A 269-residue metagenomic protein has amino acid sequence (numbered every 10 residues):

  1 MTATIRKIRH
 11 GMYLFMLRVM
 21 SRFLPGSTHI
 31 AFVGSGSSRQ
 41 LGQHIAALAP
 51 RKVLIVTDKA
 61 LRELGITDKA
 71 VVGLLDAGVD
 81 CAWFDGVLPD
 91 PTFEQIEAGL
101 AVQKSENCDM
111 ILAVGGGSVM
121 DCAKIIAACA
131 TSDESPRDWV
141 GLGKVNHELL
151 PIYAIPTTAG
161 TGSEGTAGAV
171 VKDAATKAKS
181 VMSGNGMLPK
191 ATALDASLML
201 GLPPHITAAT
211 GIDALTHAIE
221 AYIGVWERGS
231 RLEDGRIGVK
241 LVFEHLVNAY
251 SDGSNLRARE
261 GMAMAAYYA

Functional and structural regions predicted by a protein language model:
M1-V79, W83: An N-terminal, well-structured beta->alpha segment
T4, I8, H29-V33, R62 (+8 more regions): Catalytic cores of large soluble enzymes that bind and process phosphate-bearing ligands
T4, S37-L41, I66, A70 (+9 more regions): General structural feature for long, well-ordered alpha-helical segments within catalytic domains of soluble enzymes
K52-D58, A82-D85, I111-V114, Y153 (+1 more regions): Short glycine-rich or small-residue beta-strand-to-loop segments that form or flank ligand, phosphate, metal/Fe-S
R62-E134, N248-R259: N-terminal small/polar loop signature for handling phosphorylated ligands or for N-terminal nucleophile
E94-A196: Glycine/threonine-rich beta-strand-loop-alpha-helix active-site module that forms ligand/phosphate-binding
G168-A269: Carboxylate- and glycine-rich phosphate/diphosphate-binding segment that chelates Mg2+/Mn2+
